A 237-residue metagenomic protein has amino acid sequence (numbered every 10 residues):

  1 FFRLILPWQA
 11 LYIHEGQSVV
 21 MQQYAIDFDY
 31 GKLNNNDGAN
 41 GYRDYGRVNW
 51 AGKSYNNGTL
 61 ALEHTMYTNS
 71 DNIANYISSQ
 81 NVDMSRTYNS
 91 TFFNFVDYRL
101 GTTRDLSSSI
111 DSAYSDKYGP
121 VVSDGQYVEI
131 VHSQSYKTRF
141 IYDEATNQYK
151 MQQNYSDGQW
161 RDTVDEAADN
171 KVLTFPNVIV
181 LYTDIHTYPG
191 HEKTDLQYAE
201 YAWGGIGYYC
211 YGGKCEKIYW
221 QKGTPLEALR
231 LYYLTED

Functional and structural regions predicted by a protein language model:
F2-D237: A surface/extracellular/periplasmic glyco- and lipid-processing/surface-interacting theme
